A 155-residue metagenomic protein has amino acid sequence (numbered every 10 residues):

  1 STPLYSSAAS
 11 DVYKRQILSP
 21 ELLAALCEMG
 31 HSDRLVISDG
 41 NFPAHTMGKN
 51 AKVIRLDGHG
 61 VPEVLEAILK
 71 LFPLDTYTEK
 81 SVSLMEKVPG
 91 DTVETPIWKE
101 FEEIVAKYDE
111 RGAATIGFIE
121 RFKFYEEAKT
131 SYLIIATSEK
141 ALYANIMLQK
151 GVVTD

Functional and structural regions predicted by a protein language model:
S1-A9, Y13: Single conserved hydrophobic/aromatic residue that forms the stacking wall/gate of nucleotide- or nucleobase-binding
S10-D57: Long, hydrophobic N-terminal alpha-helical segment
Q16, P43, D75-T76, L148 (+1 more regions): Conserved phosphate- and dinucleotide-binding cores of soluble alpha/beta proteins, encompassing both enzyme active
A25, M29-S32, A67-D75, D91 (+3 more regions): Change "in soluble alpha/beta enzymes" to "in soluble alpha/beta proteins
D33-V36, A51-V53, D75-L84, G112-I116 (+2 more regions): Structural motif
N50-K80: A phosphate-binding glycine/aspartate-rich beta-alpha loop in the early core of alpha/beta enzymes
M85-G90: Long, position-biased, composition-driven segments near the start of the mature protein
D91-D155: Glycine-rich, aromatic-bearing surface loops/beta-hairpins
